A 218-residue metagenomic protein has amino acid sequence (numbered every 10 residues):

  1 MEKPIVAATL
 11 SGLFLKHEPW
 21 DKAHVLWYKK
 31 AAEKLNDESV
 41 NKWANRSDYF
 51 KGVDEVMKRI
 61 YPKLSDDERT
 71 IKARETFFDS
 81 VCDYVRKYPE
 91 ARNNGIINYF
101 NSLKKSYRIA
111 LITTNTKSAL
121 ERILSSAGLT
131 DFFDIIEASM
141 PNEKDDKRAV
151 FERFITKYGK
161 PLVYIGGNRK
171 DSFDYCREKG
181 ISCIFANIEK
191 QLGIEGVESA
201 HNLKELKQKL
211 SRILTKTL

Functional and structural regions predicted by a protein language model:
M1-P4, K117, E121, S125-L218: Asp-based, Mg2+/Mn2+-dependent phosphohydrolase catalytic module
M1-W43: Active-site neighborhood of HAD-like aspartate-dependent phosphohydrolases
V25-E33, K51-E68, I123: Helix-loop "lid/cap" segments that line or gate small-molecule binding pockets
A32-S47, P62-F77, D131-F133: Short, surface-exposed acidic
K58-I97: Metal-dependent phosphoesterase signature
C82-A110, D145-R148: Short, acidic loop-to-helix structural element flanking the phosphoryl-transfer center in phosphate-processing enzymes
T113-N115: Conserved phosphate-coupling serine/threonine residues in phosphotransfer and NTP-handling enzymes
